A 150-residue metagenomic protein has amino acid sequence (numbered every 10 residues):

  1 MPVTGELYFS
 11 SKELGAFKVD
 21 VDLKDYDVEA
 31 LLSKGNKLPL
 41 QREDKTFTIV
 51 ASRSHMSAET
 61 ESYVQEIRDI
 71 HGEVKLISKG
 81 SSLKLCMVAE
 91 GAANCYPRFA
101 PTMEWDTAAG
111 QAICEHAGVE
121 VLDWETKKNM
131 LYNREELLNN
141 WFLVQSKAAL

Functional and structural regions predicted by a protein language model:
M1-L85, R134-L150: Acidic beta-strand-loop-alpha-helix segment within the catalytic core of divalent metal-dependent phosphate-processing
I49, M87-A89, A108-E115: Hydrophobic residues within well-ordered alpha-helices
R53, A100-T102, W124-K127: Short secondary-structure boundary segments
D69, A92-N94, C114: Glycine-enriched alpha-helix->loop->beta-strand junction motifs that scaffold or abut catalytic
E90-C95, G118-E120: Alpha-to-beta junction loops
W105: Acidic donor-binding loop at a coil-to-helix junction in glycosyltransferase catalytic cores that engages
V119-E135: Acidic, metal-binding active-site segment of PIN/NYN-like and related structure-specific nucleases
